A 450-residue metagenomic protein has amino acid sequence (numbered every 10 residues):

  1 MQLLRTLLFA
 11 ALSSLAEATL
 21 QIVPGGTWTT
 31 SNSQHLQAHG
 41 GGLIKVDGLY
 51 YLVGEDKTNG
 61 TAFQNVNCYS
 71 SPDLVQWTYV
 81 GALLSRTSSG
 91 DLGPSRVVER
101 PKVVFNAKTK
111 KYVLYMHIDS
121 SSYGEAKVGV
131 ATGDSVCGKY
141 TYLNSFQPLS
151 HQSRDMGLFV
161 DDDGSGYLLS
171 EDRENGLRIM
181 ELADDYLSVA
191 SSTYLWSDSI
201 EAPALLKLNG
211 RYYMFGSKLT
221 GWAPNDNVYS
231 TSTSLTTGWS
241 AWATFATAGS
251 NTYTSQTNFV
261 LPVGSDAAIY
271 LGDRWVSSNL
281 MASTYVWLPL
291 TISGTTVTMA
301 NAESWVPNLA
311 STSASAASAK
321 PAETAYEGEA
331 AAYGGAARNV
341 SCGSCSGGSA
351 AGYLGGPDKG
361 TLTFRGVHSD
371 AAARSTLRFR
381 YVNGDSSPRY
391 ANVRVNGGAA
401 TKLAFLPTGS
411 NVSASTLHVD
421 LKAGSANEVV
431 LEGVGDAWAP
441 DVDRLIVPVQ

Functional and structural regions predicted by a protein language model:
M1-A18: Fungal secretory targeting signals
T6-L8, T30, V128, S387: Generic hydrophobic-segment detector
L12, Q34-L36, T132, A391 (+1 more regions): N-terminal hydrophobic or amphipathic segments with adjacent small-residue motifs that include Sec signal peptides
E17-S349, G355-T363, T376-R380, V447: Carbohydrate-active catalytic/glycan-binding domains of CAZyme proteins, especially the secreted or lumenal ectodomains
S311-Q450: Extracytoplasmic
